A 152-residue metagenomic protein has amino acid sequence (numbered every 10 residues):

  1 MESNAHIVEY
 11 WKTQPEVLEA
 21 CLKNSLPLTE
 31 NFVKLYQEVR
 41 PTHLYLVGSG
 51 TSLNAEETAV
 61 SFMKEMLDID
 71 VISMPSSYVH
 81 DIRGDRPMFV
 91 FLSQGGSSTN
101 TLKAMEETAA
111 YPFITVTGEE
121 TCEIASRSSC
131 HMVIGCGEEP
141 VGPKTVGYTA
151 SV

Functional and structural regions predicted by a protein language model:
M1-K34, E38-V39, F113, A150: Cofactor-/ligand-binding subdomain signature composed of acidic, glycine-rich, tryptophan-containing flexible loops
Q37-V152: Glycine-rich phosphate-binding loops that contact phosphosugars or nucleotide phosphates
